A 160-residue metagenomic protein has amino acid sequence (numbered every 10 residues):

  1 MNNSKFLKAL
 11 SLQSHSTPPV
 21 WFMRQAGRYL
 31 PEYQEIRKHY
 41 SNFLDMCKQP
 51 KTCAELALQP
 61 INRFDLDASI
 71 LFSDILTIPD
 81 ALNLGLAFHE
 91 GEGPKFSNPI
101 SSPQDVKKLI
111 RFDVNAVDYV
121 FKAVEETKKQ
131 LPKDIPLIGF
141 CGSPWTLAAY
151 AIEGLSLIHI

Functional and structural regions predicted by a protein language model:
M1-E90: N-terminal basic, low-complexity leaders that serve as flexible interaction/assembly modules and, when applicable, as
M23-Y29, D74-L76, E92, C141-S156: Short glycine-enriched loops at secondary-structure junctions
F64-D67, A123-I135: A structural motif corresponding to the C-terminal end of an alpha-helix and its immediate exit/capping segment
D80-L84, P99, A148-I152: Short, conserved acidic/polar surface loops in the N-terminal third of protein domains
G91-K129: A gly/proline- and charged-residue-enriched helix-loop-helix capping module
I158-I160: Conserved small/polar residues in nucleotide/adenosyl-binding loops
